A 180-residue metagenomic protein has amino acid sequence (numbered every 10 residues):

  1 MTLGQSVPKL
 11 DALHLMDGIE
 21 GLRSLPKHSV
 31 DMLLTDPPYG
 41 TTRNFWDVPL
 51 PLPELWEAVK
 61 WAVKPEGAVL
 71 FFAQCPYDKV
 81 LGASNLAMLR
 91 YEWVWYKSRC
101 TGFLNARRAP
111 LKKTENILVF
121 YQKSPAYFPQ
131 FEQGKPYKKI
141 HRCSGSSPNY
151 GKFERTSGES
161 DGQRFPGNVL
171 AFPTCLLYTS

Functional and structural regions predicted by a protein language model:
M1-S180: Core catalytic lobe of class I
